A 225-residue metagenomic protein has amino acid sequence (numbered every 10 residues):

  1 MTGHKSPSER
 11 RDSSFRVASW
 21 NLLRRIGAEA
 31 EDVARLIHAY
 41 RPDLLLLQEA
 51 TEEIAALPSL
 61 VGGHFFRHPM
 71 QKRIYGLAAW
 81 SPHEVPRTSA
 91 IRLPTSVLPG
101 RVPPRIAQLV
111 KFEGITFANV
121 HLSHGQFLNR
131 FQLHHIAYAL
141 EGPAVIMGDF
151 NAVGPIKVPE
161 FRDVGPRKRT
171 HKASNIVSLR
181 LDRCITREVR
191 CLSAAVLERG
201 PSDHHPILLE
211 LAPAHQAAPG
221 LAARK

Functional and structural regions predicted by a protein language model:
M1-H4, A90-I91, T95-V102, L140-V145 (+1 more regions): Metal-dependent phosphoester-hydrolase catalytic domains
M1-L60, D203, P213-K225: N-terminal, active-site-proximal structural segment of metallo-dependent hydrolase catalytic domains
D12-L23, S89, L109-H124: Active-site-proximal beta-strand elements of phosphoester/diester hydrolases
W20-L22, A50, V120-L122, D149-N151 (+1 more regions): Active-site metal-binding loops of divalent metal-dependent hydrolases
G27-E31, I74, G100-P104, R130 (+1 more regions): Structural motif corresponding to alpha-helix initiation and N-cap regions
D32-L36, F131-A139, R180: Alpha-helical elements of Rossmann-like donor-binding domains used by nucleotide-donor carbohydrate transfer enzymes
L44-G114, L197-E198, L211: Structured beta-strand-rich core segments of catalytic domains in phosphoester-bond hydrolases
L109-A118, N129-I156: His/acidic metal-ligating clusters that form di-metal
